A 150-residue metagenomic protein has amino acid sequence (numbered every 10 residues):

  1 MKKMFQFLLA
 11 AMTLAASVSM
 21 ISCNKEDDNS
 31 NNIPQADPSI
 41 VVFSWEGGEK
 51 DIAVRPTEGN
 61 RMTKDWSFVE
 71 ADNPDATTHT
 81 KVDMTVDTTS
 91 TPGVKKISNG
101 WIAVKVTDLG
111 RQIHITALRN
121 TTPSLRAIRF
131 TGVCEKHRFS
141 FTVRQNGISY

Functional and structural regions predicted by a protein language model:
M1-S22: Sec-dependent bacterial lipoprotein signal peptides
A16-V42: Bacterial Sec-dependent N-terminal signal peptides
N29-S30, I40, D51, Q112 (+1 more regions): Well-ordered beta-strand positions in beta-sheet-rich domains
A36-W45, P56-T57, D65: N-terminal, charge-rich interaction modules
E49-H114: Surface-exposed binding patches on compact interaction domains or structured appendages
Q112-P123: Short, solvent-exposed, Trp/other aromatic-anchored flexible loops in extracytoplasmic proteins
T122-K136: A short beta-strand micro-motif common to beta-rich folds, especially ectodomain repeats
K136-Y150: C-terminal edge beta-strand
